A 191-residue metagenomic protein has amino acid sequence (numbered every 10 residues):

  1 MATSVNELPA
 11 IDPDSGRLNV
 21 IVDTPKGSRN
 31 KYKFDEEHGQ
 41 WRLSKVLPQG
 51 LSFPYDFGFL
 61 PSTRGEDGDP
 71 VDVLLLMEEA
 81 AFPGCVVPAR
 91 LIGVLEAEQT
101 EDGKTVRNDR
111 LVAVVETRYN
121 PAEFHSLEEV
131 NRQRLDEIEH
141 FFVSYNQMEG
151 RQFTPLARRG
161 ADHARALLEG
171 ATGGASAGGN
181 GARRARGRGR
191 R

Functional and structural regions predicted by a protein language model:
M1-R191: Hydrophobic N-terminal alpha-helices or hydrophobic patches in metabolic proteins across all domains of life
